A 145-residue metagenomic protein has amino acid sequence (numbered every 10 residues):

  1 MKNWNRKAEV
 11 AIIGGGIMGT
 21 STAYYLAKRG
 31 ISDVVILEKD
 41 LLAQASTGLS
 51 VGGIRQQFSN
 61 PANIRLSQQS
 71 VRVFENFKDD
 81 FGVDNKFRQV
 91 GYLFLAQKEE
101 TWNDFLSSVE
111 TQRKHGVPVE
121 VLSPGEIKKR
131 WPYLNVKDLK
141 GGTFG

Functional and structural regions predicted by a protein language model:
N3-M18, V35: Beta1/beta-strand and adjacent pyrophosphate-binding region of the FAD-binding site in flavoprotein oxidoreductases
W4-N5, N85-F94, R130-G145: Helix-loop-beta segment of a Rossmann-like dinucleotide-binding subdomain
L26-A27, Q112: Hydrophobic alpha-helical packing residues
A27-T47: Glycine-rich FAD pyrophosphate-binding loop
E38-A43, G82, R130-L134: Short beta-strand/turn micro-motifs at beta-sheet edges
G52-R130: Dinucleotide-binding Rossmann-like beta1-alpha1 core, especially the glycine-rich loop that anchors the ADP
